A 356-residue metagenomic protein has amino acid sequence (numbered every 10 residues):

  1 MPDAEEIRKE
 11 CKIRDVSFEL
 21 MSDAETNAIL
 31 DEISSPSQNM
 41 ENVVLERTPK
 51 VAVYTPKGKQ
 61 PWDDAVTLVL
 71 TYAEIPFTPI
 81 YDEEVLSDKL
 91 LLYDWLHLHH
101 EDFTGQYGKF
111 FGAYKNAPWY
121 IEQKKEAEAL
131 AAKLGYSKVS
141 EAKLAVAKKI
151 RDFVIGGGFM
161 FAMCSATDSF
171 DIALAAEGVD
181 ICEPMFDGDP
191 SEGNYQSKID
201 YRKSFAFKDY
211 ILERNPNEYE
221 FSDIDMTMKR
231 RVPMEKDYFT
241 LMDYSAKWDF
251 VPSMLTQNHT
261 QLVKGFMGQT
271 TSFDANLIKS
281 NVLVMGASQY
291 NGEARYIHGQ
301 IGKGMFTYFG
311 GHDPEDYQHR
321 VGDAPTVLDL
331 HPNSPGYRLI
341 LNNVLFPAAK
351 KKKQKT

Functional and structural regions predicted by a protein language model:
M1, L45-Q60: Short hydrophobic beta-strand segments
M1, R8-V44, I278-T356: Extracellular ligand-binding/catalytic regions of CAZymes and related secreted enzymes and adhesion modules
M1-K9, K59-A162, T167, A173-A176: Helical hinge/lid and interdomain linker segments adjacent to catalytic or ligand-binding clefts that mediate domain
V44-R47, D88-L91, F153, L277 (+1 more regions): Extracellular/periplasmic catalytic domains that process cell-envelope and extracellular macromolecules
E46-V53, V66-T67, I75-P79, R151 (+8 more regions): Carbohydrate-binding surfaces of carbohydrate-active enzymes
D64, T71, D168, K198-V321: Catalytic beta-strand/loop cores that center a nucleophilic Ser/Cys/Thr and support acyl-enzyme chemistry
G112-A113, A175-I181, D323-T326: Short secondary-structure boundary/capping segments
L144, D152-I155, T167, D171-E220: Serine-dependent carboxylesterase/thioesterase catalytic core of lipase-like alpha/beta-hydrolase/SGNH enzymes
